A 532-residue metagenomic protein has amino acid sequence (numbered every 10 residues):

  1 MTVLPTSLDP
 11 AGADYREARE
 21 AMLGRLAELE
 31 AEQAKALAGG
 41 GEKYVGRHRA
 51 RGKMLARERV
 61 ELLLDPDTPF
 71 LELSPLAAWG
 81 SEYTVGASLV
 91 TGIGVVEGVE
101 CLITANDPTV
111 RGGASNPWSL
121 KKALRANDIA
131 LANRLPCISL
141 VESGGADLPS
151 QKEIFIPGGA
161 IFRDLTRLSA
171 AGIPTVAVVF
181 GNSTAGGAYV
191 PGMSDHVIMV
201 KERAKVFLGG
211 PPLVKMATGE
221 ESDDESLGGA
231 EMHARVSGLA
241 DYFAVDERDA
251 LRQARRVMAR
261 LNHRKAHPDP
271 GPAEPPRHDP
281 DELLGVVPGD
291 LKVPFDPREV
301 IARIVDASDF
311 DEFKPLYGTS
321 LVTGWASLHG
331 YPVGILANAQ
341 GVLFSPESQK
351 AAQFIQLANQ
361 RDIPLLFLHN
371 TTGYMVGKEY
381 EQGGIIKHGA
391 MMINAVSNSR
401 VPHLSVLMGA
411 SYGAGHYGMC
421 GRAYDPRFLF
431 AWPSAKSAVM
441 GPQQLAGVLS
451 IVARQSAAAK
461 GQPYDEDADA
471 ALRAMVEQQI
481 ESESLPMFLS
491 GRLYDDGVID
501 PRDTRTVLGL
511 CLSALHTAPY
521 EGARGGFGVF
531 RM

Functional and structural regions predicted by a protein language model:
M1-M532: Ligand-binding clefts of soluble mixed alpha/beta catalytic domains
